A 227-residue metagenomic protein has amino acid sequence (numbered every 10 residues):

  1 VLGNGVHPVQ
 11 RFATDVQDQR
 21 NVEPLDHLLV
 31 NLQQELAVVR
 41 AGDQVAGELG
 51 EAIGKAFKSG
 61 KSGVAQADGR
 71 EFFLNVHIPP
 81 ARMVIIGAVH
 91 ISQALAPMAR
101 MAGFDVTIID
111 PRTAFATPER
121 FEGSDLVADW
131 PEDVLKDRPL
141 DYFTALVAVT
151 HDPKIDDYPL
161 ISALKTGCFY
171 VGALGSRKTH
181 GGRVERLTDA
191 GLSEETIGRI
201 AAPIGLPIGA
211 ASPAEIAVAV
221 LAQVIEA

Functional and structural regions predicted by a protein language model:
G3, R11, R20, P24-D26 (+4 more regions): Segments forming oxygen-rich coordination pockets for charged ligands
H7: Glycine-rich phosphate-binding loops of nucleotide-dependent enzymes
M98-G103, S162-K165, T188-D189: Short, solvent-exposed amphipathic alpha-helical segments in soluble enzyme and RNA/protein-processing domains
E132-Y142: Short amphipathic alpha-helix with an adjacent loop that forms part of the alpha/beta core around
D137, D156-P159, A173: Extended hydrophobic-aromatic, low-complexity segments
T150-D152, G175: Short glycine-/small-residue-rich Rossmann-like dinucleotide-binding loops
I155-C168: Rossmann-fold NAD(P) dinucleotide-binding segment
C168-F169, L174-A227: Adenosine-phosphate binding glycine-rich loop
